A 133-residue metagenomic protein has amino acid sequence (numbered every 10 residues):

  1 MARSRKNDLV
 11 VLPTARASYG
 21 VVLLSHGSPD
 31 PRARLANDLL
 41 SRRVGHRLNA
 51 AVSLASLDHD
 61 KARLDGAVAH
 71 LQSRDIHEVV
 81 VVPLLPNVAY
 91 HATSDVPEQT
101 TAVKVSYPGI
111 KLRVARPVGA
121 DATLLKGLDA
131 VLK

Functional and structural regions predicted by a protein language model:
M1-K133: Active-site-proximal alpha-helix that buttresses catalytic centers in soluble enzyme cores
